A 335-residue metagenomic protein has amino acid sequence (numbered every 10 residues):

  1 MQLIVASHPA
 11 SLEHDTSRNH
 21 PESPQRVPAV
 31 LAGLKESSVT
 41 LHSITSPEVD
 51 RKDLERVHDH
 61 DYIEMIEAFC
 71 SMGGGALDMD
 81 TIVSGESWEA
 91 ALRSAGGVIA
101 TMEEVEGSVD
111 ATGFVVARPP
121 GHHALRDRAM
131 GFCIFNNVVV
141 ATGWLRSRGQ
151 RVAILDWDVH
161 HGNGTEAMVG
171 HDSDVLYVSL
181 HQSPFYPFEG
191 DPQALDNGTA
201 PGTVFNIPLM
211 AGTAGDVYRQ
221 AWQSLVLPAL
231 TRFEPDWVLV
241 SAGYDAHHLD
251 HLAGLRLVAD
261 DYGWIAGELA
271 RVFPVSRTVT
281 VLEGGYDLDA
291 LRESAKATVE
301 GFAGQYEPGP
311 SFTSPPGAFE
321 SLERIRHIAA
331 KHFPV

Functional and structural regions predicted by a protein language model:
M1-R56: N-terminal low-complexity, Ser/Thr- and acidic-residue-enriched intrinsically disordered segments
Q2-V5, M65-V335: A general "terminal functional-core" signal
A10, K35, D59, E103 (+1 more regions): Residue-level marker of positions within ordered structural domains that often coincide with functionally constrained
P24, E48, R56, H60 (+2 more regions): Low-complexity, intrinsically disordered regions enriched in charged/polar residues
P47-S71: Charged, often glycine-rich, active-site loop that binds/positions anionic groups
